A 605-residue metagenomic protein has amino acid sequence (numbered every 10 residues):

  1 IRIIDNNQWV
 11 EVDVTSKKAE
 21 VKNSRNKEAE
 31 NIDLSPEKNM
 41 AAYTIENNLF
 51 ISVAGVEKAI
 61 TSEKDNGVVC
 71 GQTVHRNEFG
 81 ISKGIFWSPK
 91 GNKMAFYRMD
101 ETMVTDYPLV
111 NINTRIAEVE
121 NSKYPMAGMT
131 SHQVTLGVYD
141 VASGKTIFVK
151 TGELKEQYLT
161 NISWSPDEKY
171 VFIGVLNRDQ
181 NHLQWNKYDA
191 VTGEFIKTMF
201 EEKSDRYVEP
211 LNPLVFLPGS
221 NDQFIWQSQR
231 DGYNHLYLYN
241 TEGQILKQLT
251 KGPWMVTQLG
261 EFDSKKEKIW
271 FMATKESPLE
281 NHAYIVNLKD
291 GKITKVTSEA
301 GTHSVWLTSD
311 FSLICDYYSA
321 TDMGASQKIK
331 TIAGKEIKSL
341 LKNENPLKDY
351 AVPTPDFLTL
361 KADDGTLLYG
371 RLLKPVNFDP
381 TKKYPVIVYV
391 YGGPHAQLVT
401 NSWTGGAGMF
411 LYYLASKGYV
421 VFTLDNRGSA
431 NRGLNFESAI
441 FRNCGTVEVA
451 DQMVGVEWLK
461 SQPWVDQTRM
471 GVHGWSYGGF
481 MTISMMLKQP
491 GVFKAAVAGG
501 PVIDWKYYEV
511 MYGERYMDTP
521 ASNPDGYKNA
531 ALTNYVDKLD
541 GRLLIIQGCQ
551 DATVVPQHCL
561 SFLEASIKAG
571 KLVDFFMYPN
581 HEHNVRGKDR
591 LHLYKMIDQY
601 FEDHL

Functional and structural regions predicted by a protein language model:
I1-N7, D13-V14, N23, N39-N48 (+15 more regions): Beta-strand C-termini and the immediately following turn/loop, strongest in propeller blades
R2-I4, Q8-E11, A19-E30, A95-M99 (+14 more regions): Non-catalytic accessory segments flanking enzyme active sites
N6, K18, I60-I85, K93-K150 (+2 more regions): Predominantly five- to eight-bladed beta-propeller fold
Q8, V14-S52, V56-G84: Asp-box/WD-like beta-propeller blade repeats and closely related beta-sheet repeat scaffolds
V14-K17, V53-V56, D140-G144, A190-G193 (+3 more regions): Short loop/turn segments that connect beta-strands within beta-propeller blades
T73-K90, N161-I162, L211-S220: Signature of short aromatic-glycine-proline-rich micro-motifs recurring in repeat-based ectodomains
M99-L246: Beta-propeller domains
T105-D106, E168, S304-L605: Serine-hydrolase catalytic core recognition
